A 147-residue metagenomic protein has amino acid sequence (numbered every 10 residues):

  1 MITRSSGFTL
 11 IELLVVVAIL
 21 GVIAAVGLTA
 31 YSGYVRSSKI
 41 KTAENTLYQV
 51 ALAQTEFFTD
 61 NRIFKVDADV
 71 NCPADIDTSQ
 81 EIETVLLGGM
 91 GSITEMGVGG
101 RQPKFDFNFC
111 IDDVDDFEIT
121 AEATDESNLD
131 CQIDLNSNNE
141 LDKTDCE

Functional and structural regions predicted by a protein language model:
M1-Y31, V35: N-terminal single-pass transmembrane signal-anchor helix
F8, I40, V50-L52: Residue-level recognition of hydrophobic positions within alpha-helical transmembrane segments
A30, S38, Q54-F57, N128: Generic hydrophobic alpha-helical segments
Y34, T46-R62: N-terminal alpha-helical signal peptides/signal-anchor transmembrane segments
V35-A43: Juxtamembrane interface helices immediately C-terminal to a transmembrane segment
T59-E147: Periplasmic/extracellular, small/polar-rich flexible segments of pilin-like filament-forming proteins
